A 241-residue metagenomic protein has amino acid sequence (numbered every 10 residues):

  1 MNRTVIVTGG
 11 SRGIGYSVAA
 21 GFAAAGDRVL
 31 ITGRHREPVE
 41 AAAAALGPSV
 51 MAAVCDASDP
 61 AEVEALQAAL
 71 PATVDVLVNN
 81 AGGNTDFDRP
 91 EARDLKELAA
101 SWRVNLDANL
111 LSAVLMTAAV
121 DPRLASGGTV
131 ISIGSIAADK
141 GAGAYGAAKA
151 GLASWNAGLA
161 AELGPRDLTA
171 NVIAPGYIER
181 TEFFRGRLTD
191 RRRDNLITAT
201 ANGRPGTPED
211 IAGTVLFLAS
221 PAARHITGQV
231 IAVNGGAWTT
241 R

Functional and structural regions predicted by a protein language model:
S11-G13: Conserved glycine-rich cofactor-binding loop
V54-A65, D210: The beta1-alpha1 cofactor-binding region of Rossmann-like NAD(H)/NADP(H)-dependent oxidoreductases
G83-R103, A144, F184-L188: Conserved mid-core segment of classical short-chain dehydrogenase/reductases
E91, P165, I178-T200, T240-R241: A glycine/serine/threonine-rich, flexible loop-to-helix segment that serves as the NAD(P) cofactor-binding "lid"
L95-S101, T129-P165, Y177-I178: Catalytic loop of short-chain dehydrogenase/reductase
G164, T169, I226-G228: Short, small/polar-rich loop/turn modules that mediate ligand/substrate recognition or access, typified
L216, T227-R241: Short C-terminal tail/terminal secondary-structure segment of NAD(P)H-dependent dehydrogenase/reductase domains
